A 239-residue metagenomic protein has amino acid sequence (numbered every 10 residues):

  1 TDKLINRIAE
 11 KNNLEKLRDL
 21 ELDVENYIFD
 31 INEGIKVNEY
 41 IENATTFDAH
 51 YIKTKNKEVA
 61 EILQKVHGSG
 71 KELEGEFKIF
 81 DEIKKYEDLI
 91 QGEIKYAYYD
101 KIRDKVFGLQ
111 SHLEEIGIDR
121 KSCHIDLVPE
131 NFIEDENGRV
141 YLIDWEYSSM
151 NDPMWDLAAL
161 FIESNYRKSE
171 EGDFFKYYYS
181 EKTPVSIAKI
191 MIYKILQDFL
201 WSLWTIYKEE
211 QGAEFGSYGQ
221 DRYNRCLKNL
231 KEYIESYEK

Functional and structural regions predicted by a protein language model:
T1-K78, L89, K95-D100: ATP-binding pocket architecture of kinase catalytic cores
K55-E58, Y98-L109, F215-N229: Extended, well-ordered alpha-helical scaffold segments
K71-I125, E130, D135-N137: An alpha-helical support segment within catalytic cores of ATP-dependent transferases
S122, Y141-D144: Pre-DFG segment of protein kinase catalytic domains
M154-K182, I195-A213, R225: Active-site activation/catalytic loop segments of kinase-like enzymes and analogous catalytic loops in related
P184-K194: All-alpha amphipathic helical-bundle segments outside canonical DNA-binding/catalytic cores that form hydrophobic
L203-K239: ATP/Mg2+ or Mg2+-diphosphate-binding catalytic cores that bind nucleotide phosphates or diphosphates via glycine-rich
